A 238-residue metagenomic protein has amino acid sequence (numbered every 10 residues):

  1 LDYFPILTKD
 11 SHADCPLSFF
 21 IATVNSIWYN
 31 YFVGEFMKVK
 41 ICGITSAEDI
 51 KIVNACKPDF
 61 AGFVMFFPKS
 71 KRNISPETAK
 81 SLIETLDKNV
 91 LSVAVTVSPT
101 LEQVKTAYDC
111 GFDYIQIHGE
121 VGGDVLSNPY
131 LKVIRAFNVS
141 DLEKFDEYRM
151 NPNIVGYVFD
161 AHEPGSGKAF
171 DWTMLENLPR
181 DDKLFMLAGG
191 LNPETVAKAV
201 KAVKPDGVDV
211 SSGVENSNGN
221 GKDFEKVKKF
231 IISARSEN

Functional and structural regions predicted by a protein language model:
L1-Y3, T8-C15: Targeting/processing segments of secretory and organellar proteins
I6-K9, T23-N25, Y29-Y31: Short, positively charged and aromatic/hydrophobic N-terminal segments
Y29, V33-N238: Conserved N-terminal beta1-alpha1 strand-loop-helix module at the mouth
